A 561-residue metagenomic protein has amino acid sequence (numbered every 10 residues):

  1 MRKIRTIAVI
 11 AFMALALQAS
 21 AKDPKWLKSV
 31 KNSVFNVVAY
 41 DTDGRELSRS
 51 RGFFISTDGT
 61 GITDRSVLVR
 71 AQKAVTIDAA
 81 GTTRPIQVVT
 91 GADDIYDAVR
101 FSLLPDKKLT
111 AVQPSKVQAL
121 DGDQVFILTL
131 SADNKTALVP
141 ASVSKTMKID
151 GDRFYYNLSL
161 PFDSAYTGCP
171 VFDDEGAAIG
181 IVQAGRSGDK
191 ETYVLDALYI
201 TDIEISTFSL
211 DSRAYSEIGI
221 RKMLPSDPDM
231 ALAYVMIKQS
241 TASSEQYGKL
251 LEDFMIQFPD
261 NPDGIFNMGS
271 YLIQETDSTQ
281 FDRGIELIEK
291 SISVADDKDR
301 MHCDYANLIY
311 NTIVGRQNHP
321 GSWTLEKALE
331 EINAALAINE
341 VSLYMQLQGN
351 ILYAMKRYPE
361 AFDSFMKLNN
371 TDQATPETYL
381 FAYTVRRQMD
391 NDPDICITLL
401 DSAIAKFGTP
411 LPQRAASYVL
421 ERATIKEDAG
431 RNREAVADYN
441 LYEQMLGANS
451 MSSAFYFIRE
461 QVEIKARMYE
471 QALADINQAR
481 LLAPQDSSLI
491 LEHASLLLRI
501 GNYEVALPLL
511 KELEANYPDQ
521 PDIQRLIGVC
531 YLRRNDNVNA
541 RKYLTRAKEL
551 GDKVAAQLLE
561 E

Functional and structural regions predicted by a protein language model:
K22-D23, Y40-T60, D64, R84-P85 (+2 more regions): A conserved glycine-rich beta-strand in the N-terminal activation segment of trypsin-fold
K22-W26, L109-Y155, F162-T167, V182-Y193: Flexible, gly/ser-rich surface segments that form the specificity/activation loops bordering the active-site cleft
D23-L27, L109, I181-Q246, L250: C-terminal cap/linker of serine protease catalytic domains
S56-L128, D133-A137, D152: Conserved active-site neighborhood of the chymotrypsin/trypsin-like protease fold
N267, D304, L347, F381 (+6 more regions): Canonical tetratricopeptide repeat
S270-Q274, N307, V314, N350 (+6 more regions): Residue-level recognition of tetratricopeptide repeat
Q274-D277, N311-T312, A354, Q388-M389 (+6 more regions): Register position in tetratricopeptide repeats
